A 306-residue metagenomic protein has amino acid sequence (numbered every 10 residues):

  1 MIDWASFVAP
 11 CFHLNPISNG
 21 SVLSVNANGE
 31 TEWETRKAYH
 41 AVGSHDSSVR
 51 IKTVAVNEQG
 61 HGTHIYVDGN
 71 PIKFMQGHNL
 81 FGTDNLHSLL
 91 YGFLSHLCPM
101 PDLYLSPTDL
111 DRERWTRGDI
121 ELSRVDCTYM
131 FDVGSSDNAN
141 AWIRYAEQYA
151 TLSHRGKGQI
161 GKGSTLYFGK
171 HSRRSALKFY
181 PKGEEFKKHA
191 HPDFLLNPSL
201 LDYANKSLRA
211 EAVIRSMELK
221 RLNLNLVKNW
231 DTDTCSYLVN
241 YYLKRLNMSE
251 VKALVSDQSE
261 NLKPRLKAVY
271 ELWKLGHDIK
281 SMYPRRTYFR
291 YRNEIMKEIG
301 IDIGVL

Functional and structural regions predicted by a protein language model:
M1-I279, I301-L306: Structured, helix-rich domain cores that form ligand/interaction pockets
Y288-R292: Helix-turn-helix DNA-binding segment
N293-G300: Residue-level detection of the helix-turn-helix DNA-binding "recognition helix"
